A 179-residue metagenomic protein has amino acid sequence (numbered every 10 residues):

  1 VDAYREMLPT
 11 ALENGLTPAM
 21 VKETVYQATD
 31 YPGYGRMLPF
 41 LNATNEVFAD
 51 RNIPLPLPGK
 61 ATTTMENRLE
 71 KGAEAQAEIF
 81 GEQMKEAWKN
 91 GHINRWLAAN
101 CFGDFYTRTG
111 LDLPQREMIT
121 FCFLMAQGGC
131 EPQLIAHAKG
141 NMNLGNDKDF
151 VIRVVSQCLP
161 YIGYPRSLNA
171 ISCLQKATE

Functional and structural regions predicted by a protein language model:
V1, L16, P32-G33, F123-C130 (+1 more regions): Short alpha-helix boundary/capping elements
D2-E13, R36-P114, I135, N143 (+2 more regions): Acidic, glycine/proline-rich low-complexity segments that act as flexible tails and inter-domain linkers
Y4-L8, T24-V25, Q115-M125, L134 (+2 more regions): Short, structured motif recognition centered on aromatic/hydrophobic residues
L16-A19, D112, G145-D149: Helix N-cap / loop-to-helix initiation motif
M20-Y26, P54-G59, F150-V154: Short, charged low-complexity intrinsically disordered segments located at boundaries of structured domains
E23, Q27-G35: Substrate/cofactor-recognition hotspot
T109, C122-G128, N141: Short, glycine/charged-rich beta-strand-loop motifs at protein surfaces that mediate ligand recognition and catalysis
